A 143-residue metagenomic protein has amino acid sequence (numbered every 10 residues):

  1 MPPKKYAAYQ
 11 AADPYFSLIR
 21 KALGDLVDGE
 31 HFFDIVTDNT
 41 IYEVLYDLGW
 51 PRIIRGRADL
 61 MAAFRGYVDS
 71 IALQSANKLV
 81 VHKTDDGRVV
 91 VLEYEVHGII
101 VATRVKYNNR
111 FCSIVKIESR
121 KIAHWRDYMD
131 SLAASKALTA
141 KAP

Functional and structural regions predicted by a protein language model:
M1-D38, A142-P143: Short, low-complexity N-terminal intrinsically disordered segments enriched in polar/charged residues
P2-A7, R65-P143: A beta-strand edge to alpha-helix "cap/lid" segment located at domain peripheries
A12, V27, F33, Y42 (+3 more regions): Intrinsic disorder/low-complexity signal
A12-F16, A22-L23, R52-I54, H82-T84 (+2 more regions): Extended, non-catalytic scaffold segments that flank or surround catalytic motifs
P14-D25, L48-R52, V68-A72, E93-E95: Short, mixed-charge, low-aromatic patches
E30-R88: A solvent-exposed, acidic/Ser-Thr-rich amphipathic alpha-helical stretch
